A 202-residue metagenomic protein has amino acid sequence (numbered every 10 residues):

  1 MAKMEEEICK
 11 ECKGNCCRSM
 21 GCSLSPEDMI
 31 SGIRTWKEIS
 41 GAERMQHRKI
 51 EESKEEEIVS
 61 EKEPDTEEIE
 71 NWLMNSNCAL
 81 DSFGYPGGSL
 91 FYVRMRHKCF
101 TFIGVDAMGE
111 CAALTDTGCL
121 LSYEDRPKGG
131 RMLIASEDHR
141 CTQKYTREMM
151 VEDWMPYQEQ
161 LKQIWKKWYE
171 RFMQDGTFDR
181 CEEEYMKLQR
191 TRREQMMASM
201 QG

Functional and structural regions predicted by a protein language model:
M1-G202: Short loop/turn segments that flank or connect secondary-structure elements
